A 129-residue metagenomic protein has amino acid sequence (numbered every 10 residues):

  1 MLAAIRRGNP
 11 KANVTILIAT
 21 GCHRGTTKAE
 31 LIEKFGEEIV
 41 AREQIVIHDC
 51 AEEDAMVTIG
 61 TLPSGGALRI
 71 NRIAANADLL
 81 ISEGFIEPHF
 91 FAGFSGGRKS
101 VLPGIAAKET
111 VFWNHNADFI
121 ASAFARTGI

Functional and structural regions predicted by a protein language model:
M1, T20-T26, F85-H89: Gly/Ser/Thr-rich loops at beta-strand to alpha-helix junctions that form or flank small-molecule/cofactor-binding
M1-N9: Histidine-anchored nucleotide/phosphate-binding helix
R7-G8, E38, N76: Alpha-helix C-cap/termination motif
K11-N13, A41-R42: Short acidic capping loops at alpha-helix termini that bridge into adjacent secondary structure
A12-G21: Short internal beta-strands
T26-A29, G93: A short acidic (Asp/Glu
K28-A41: Short, aromatic/basic amphipathic alpha-helical patches
A41-L62, G66-I129: Conserved, well-structured core segments that form the ligand-binding/active-site neighborhood of functional domains
